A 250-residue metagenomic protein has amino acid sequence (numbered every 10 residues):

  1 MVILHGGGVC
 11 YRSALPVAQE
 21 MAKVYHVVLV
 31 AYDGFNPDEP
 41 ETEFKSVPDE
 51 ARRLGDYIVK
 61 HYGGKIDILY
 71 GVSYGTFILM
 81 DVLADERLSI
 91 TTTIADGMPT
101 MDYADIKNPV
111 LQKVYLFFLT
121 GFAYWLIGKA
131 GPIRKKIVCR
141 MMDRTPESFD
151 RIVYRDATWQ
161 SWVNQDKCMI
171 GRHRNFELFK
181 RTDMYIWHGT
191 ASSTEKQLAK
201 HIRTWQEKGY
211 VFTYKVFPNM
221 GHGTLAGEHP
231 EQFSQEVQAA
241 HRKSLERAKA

Functional and structural regions predicted by a protein language model:
M1-E39: Conserved HGGG/HGGXW glycine-rich cap/lid loop of the alpha/beta-hydrolase fold
L29-Y70: Active-site loop/oxyanion-hole signature of alpha/beta-hydrolase fold enzymes
A31-N36, P99, P218-G221: Short beta-to-alpha linker loops that shape the active-site pocket of alpha/beta-hydrolase fold enzymes
Y70-L79: Gly/Ala-rich beta-loop-alpha elbow adjacent to hydrolase catalytic centers
A84, I90-F122: Flexible "cap/lid" loop of the alpha/beta hydrolase fold
D105, W125-F179: Conserved alpha/beta-hydrolase catalytic His-Asp/Glu region
N164-R203: Conserved serine/cysteine hydrolase catalytic core
Y210-A250: Catalytic active-site module of serine/aspartate enzymes centered on a nucleophile-bearing elbow/loop
